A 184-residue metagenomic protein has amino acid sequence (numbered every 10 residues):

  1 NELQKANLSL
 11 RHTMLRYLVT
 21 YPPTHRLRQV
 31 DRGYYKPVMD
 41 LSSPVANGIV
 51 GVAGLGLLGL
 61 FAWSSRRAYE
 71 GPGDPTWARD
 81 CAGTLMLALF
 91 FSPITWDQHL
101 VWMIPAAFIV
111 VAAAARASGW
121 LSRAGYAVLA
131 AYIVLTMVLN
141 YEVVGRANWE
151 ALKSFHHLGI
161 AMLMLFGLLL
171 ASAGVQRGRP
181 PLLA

Functional and structural regions predicted by a protein language model:
N1-D80, L89, W96-D97, G178-L182: Primarily membrane-embedded glycan-assembly and transfer machineries that use lipid-linked glycans
L27-R32, M103-I104, S118-A127: Short alpha-helical "patches" and their helix-cap loops
Y69-L89, R123-T136: Transmembrane alpha-helix segments characteristic of polytopic inner-membrane glycan-assembly/cell-envelope
W96-A112: Hydrophobic/aromatic-rich transmembrane helices and adjacent perimembrane loops
I109-A184: Aromatic-enriched
